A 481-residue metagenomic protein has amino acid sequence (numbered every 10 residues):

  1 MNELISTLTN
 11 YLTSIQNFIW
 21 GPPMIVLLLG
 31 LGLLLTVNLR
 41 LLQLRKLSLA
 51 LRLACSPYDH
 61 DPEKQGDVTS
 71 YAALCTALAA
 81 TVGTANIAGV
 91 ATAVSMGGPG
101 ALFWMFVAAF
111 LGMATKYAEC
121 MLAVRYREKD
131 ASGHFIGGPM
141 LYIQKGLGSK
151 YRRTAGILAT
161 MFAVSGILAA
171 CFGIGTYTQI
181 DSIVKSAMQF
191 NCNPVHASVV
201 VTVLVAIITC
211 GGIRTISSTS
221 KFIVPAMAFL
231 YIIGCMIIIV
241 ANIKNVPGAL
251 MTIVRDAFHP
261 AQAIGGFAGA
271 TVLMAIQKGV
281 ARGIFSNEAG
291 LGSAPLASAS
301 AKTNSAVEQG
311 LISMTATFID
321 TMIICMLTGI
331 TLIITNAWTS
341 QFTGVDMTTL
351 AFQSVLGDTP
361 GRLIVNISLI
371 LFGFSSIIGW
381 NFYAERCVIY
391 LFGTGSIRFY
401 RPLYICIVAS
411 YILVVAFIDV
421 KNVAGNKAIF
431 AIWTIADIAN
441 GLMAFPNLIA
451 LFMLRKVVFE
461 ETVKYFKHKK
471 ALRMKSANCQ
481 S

Functional and structural regions predicted by a protein language model:
M1-T84, V94-A101, G112, I449-S481: N-terminal alpha-helical transmembrane segments of multi-pass membrane transport and channel/translocase proteins
L27-L34, N38-L51, Y177-A187, P194-V254 (+2 more regions): Membrane-interface loop-to-helix entry segments
L34-T36, A108-F135, Q144-D181, K185-T209 (+3 more regions): Helix-loop-helix module between adjacent transmembrane segments
L41-V68, T92-V94, G98-L102, F106 (+5 more regions): Flexible loop linkers connecting adjacent transmembrane helices in multi-pass alpha-helical membrane transporters
D61-M96, L122-R125, A131-L147, M161-V164 (+1 more regions): Alpha-helical membrane segments and immediately flanking helix-loop junctions that form or couple to the substrate/ion
L111-E119, V199-I213, V224-K244, Q277 (+3 more regions): Selective recognition of specific alpha-helical transmembrane segments in multi-pass small-molecule
E119-A131, M236-T252, P260, I264-F267 (+3 more regions): Extracellular/periplasmic helix-exit of transmembrane alpha-helices
G148-L158, G373-I412, A436-A439, M453-S481: C-terminal membrane-solvent junction of multi-pass transporters and transport-like membrane proteins
